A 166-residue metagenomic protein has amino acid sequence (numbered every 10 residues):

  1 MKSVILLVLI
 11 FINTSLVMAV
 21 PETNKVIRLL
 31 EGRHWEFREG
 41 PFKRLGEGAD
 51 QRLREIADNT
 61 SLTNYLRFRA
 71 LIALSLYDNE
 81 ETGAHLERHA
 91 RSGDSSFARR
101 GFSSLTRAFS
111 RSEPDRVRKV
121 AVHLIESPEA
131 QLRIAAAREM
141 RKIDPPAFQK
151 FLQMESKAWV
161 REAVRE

Functional and structural regions predicted by a protein language model:
V4-I12: Sec-dependent N-terminal signal peptides
V17-P21: Boundary at the C-terminal end of the N-terminal hydrophobic targeting segment
I27-E47, Y65-N79, R88, A98-S112 (+4 more regions): Structural detector for internal amphipathic alpha-helices that build alpha-solenoid repeat scaffolds
H34, S61-T63, G93-S96, P128-E129 (+1 more regions): Short inter-helical turns and helix N-cap capping residues of alpha-solenoid HEAT/ARM repeat scaffolds
A49-D50, G83, P114-R118: Core helices of alpha-solenoid repeat scaffolds
R116-A121, K150-W159: Alpha-helical scaffold repeats of the Armadillo/HEAT/TPR superfamily
